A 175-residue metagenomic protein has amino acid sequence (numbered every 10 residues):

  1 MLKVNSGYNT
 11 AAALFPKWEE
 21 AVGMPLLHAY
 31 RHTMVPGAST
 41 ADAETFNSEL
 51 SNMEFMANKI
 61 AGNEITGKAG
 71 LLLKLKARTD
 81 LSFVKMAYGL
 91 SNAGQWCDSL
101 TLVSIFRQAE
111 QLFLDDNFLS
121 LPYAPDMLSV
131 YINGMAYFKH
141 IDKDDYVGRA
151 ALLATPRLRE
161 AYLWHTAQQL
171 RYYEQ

Functional and structural regions predicted by a protein language model:
M1-G67: A non-transmembrane, solvent-exposed segment enriched in polar/low-complexity residues
T66-A69, L73-K76, L158: Structural signature of alpha-solenoid helical repeat junctions
L73, R78, L163-T166: TPR repeat positional signature
L75-V84, Y88: Long, leucine/valine-rich, helix-dominated scaffolding and oligomerization segments
S91-Q95, I105-F106: Inter-domain helical "communication" segments and dimerization helices that couple sensory or membrane-embedded modules
S129-A136: Alpha-helical adaptor scaffolds
Y137-Q175: Charge-dense, extended regions
